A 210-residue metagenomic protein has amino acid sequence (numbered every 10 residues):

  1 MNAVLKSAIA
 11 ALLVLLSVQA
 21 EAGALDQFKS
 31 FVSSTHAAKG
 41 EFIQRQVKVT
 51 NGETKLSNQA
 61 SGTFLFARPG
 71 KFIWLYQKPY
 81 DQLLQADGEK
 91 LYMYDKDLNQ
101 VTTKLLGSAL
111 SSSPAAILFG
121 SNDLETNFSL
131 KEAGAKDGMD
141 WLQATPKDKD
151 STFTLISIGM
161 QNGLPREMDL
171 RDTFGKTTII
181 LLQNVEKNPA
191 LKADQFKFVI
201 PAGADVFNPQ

Functional and structural regions predicted by a protein language model:
M1-I9: Bacterial N-terminal signal peptides that target proteins for export
V18-A22: Sec/Tat signal peptide C-region and signal peptidase I cleavage site
G23, Q27, S33-G88: N-terminal mature ectodomain segment of secretory-pathway/periplasmic proteins
Q44-Q46, R68-G70, Y76-Y80, D87-K90 (+6 more regions): A mature extracytoplasmic/lumenal domain signature
V49, Y80-Q82, Q100, D150-F153: Short beta-strands and strand-coil junctions in structured, solvent-facing domains, enriched
M93-F119: Acidic/charged, solvent-exposed loop-and-adjacent secondary-structure segments enriched in E/D, K/R, S/T, and G/P
T102, T126-K131, A135-Q210: Gly/Pro-enriched, hydrophobic low-complexity segments that function as extracytoplasmic propeptides/linkers
A115-G120, N127-K131: Anionic-ligand binding region
